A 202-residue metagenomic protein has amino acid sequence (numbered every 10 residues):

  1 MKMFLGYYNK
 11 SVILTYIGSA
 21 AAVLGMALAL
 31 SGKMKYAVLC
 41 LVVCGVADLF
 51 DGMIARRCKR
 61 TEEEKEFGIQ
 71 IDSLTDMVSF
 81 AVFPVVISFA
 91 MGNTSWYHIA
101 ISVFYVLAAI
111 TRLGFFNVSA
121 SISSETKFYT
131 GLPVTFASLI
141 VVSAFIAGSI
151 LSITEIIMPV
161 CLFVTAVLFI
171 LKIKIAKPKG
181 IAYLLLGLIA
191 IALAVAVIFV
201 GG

Functional and structural regions predicted by a protein language model:
M1-G52, L168-G201: Topogenic membrane-insertion module of multi-pass membrane proteins
M3-T15, A22-M26, M34, L39 (+4 more regions): "…together with the soluble PPM/PP2C metallo-phosphatase catalytic core" -> "…together with the soluble PPM/PP2C
S11-Y16, R57-R112: Multi-pass membrane catalytic core of lipid/isoprenoid biosynthesis enzymes
T15-M26, C44-G52, T75-V85, V103-A108 (+2 more regions): Hydrophobic alpha-helical transmembrane segments
L24-L39, V78, V82-V103, S143-M158 (+1 more regions): Helix-coil boundary and interhelical linker segments in multi-pass alpha-helical membrane proteins
A37-C44, I99-L107, E155-A166, L185-L188: Hydrophobic core segments of alpha-helical transmembrane domains in multi-pass membrane proteins
M53-T61, I110-S124, V167-K177: C-terminal ends of transmembrane helices
E125-G202: C-terminal membrane-associated helical module and adjoining short loops/tails
